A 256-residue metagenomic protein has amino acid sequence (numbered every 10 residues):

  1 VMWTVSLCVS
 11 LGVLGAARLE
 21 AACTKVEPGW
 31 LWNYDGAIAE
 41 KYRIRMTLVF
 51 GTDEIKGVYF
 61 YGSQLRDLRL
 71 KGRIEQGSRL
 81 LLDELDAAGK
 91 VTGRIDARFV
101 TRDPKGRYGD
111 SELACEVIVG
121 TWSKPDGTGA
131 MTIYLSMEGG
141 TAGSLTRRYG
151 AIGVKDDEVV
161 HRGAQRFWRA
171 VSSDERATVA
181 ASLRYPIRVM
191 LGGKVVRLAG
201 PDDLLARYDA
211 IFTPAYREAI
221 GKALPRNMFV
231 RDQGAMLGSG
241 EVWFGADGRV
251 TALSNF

Functional and structural regions predicted by a protein language model:
W3-L14: Bacterial N-terminal signal peptides
G15-A21: Boundary at the C-terminal end of the N-terminal hydrophobic targeting segment
A22-A114, I118-Y134, R148: Central antiparallel beta-sheet cores of small beta-barrel/beta-sandwich binding domains
V58, V189-V195: A short gly/proline-enriched turn/hairpin at secondary-structure junctions
E75-S78, V195-F244: Surface-exposed, charged secondary-structure patches
D126-S144, G234-F256: Short beta-strand edge/turn micro-motifs at domain boundaries
G140-R169: Short, low-complexity N-terminal intrinsically disordered segments enriched in polar/charged residues
E175-P186: Short, well-ordered alpha-helical segments enriched in acidic and aromatic residues
